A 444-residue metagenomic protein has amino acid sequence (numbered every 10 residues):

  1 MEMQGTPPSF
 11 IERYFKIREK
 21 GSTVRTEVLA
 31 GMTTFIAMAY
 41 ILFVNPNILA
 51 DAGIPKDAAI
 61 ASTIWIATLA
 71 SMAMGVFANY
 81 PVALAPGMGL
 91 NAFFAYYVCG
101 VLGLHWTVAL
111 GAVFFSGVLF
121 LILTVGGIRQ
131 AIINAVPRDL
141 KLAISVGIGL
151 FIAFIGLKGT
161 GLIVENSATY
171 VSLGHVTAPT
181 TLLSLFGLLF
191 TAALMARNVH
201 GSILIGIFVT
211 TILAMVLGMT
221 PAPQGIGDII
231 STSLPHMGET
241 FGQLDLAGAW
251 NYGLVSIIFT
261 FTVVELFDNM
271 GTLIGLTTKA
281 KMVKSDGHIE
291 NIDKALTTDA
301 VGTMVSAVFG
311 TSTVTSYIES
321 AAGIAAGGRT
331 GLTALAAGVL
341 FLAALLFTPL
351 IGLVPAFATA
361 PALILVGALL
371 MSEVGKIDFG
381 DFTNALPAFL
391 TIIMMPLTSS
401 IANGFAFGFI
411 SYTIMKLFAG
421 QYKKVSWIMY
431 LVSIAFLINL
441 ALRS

Functional and structural regions predicted by a protein language model:
E2-A58, V171-L173, I207-D293, I434-I438: Helix-loop-helix hairpins and the membrane-proximal interhelical loops of multi-pass alpha-helical transport proteins
P7-N45, I66, G87-Y96, G100-I148 (+1 more regions): Helix-loop-helix junctions within the multi-pass membrane cores of secondary transporters/permeases
M32-A39, L69-M72, V76, L157 (+2 more regions): Hydrophobic/aromatic residues within the transmembrane alpha-helices of Major Facilitator Superfamily
N47-A59, Y97-V108, Y252-V255, P355 (+1 more regions): Helix-coil boundary and interhelical linker segments in multi-pass alpha-helical membrane proteins
G53-M72: Loop-to-helix transition at the N-terminal end of transmembrane alpha-helices
T68-M88: Juxtamembrane transmembrane-helix boundary signature
L102-V216, T220, L335-S444: Membrane-embedded alpha-helical modules
